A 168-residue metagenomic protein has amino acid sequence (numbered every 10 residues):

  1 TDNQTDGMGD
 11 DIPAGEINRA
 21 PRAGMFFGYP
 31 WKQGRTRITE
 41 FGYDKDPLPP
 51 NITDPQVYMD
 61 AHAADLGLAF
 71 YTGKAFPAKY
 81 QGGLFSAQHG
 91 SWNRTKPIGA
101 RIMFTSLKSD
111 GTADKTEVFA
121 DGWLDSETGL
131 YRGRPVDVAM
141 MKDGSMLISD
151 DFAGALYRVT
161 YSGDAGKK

Functional and structural regions predicted by a protein language model:
T1-A120, D125-G133, S162-K167: Beta-propeller domain segments
T5, A153-G154: Loop/turn residues immediately N-terminal
A64, F152-A153: A generic "binding-loop/recognition-motif" signal
L84-S86, S145-I148: Hydrophobic beta-strand segments that make up the repeating blades of beta-propeller and related beta-repeat
M140-K142: Loop/turn segments within WD40 beta-propeller blades
